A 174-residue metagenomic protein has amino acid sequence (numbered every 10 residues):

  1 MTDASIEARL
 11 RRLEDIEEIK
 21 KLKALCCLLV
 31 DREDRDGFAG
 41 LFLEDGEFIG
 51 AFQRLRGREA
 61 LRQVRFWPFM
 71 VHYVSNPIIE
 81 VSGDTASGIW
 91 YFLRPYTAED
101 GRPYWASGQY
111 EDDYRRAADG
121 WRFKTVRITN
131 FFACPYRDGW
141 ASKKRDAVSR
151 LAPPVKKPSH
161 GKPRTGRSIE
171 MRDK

Functional and structural regions predicted by a protein language model:
M1-L28, R32, G40: Short, low-complexity N-terminal intrinsically disordered segments enriched in polar/charged residues
L22-L25, G37, Q109-D113: Short, hydrophobic/aromatic alpha-helical segments in well-folded domains
V30, F42, F92-R94, R127-N130: Short beta-strand segments enriched in hydrophobic/aromatic residues within well-folded beta-rich domains
R35-R94, E99: A solvent-exposed, acidic/Ser-Thr-rich amphipathic alpha-helical stretch
H72-V74, W105-Y110: Short, surface-exposed coil-to-beta transition loops
S87, S107-W140: Short beta-strand edge/turn micro-motifs at domain boundaries
Y136-K174: Acidic/histidine-enriched, glycine/proline-rich intrinsically disordered or flexible terminal extensions
